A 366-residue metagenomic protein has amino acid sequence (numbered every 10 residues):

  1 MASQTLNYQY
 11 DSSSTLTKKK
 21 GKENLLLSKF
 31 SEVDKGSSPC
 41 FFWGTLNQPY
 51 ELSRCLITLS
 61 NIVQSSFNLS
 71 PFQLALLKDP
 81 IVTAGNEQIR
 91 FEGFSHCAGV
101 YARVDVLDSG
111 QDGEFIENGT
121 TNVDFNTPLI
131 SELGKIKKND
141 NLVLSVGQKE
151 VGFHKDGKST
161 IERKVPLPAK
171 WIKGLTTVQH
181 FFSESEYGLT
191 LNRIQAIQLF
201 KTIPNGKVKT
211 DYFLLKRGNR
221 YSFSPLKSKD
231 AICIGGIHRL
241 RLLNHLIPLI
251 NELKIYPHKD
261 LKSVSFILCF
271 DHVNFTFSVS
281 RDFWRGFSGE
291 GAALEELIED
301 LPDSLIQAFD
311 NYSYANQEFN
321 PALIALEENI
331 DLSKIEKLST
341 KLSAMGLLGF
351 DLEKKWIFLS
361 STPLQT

Functional and structural regions predicted by a protein language model:
M1-E150, R193-A196: An N-terminus-focused feature that recognizes amino-terminal "leader" regions
D112-G236, I330: Intrinsically disordered, low-complexity linker/loop segments enriched in Gly/Pro and charged/polar residues
N219-D300: Long, low-complexity, charged/polar intrinsically disordered regions in eukaryotic proteins
G289-I330: Short amphipathic alpha-helical interface segments
N329-A344: Short amphipathic alpha-helical interaction segments
S343-K355: A short, conserved structural fragment
S360-T366: Short, amphipathic alpha-helical interaction segments positioned at domain boundaries
